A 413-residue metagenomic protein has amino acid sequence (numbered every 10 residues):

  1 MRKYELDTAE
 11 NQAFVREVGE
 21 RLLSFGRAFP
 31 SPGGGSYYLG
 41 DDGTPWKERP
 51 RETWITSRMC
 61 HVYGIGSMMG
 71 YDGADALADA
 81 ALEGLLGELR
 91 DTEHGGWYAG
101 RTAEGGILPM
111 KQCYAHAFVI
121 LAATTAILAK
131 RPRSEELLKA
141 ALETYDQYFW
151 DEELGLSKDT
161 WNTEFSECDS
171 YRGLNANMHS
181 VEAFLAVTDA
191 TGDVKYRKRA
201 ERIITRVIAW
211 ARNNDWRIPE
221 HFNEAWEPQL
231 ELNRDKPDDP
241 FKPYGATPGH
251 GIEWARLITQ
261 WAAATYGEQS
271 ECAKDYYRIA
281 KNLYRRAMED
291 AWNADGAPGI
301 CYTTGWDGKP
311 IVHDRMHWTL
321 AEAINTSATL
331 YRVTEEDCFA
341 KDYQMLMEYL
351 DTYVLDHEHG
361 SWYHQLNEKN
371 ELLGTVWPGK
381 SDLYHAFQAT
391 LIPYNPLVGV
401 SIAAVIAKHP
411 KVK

Functional and structural regions predicted by a protein language model:
M1-K413: Glycan-recognition and catalytic cores of secretory/periplasmic carbohydrate-active enzymes
